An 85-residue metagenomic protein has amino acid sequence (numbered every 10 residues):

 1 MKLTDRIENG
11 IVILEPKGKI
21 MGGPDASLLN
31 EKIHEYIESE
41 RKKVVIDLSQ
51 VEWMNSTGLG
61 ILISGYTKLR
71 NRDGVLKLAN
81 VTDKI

Functional and structural regions predicted by a protein language model:
M1-E15: Short beta-strand/loop segment at the start of cytosolic alpha/beta domains
I20-I85: Amphipathic alpha-helical interaction surfaces in cytosolic regulatory modules
